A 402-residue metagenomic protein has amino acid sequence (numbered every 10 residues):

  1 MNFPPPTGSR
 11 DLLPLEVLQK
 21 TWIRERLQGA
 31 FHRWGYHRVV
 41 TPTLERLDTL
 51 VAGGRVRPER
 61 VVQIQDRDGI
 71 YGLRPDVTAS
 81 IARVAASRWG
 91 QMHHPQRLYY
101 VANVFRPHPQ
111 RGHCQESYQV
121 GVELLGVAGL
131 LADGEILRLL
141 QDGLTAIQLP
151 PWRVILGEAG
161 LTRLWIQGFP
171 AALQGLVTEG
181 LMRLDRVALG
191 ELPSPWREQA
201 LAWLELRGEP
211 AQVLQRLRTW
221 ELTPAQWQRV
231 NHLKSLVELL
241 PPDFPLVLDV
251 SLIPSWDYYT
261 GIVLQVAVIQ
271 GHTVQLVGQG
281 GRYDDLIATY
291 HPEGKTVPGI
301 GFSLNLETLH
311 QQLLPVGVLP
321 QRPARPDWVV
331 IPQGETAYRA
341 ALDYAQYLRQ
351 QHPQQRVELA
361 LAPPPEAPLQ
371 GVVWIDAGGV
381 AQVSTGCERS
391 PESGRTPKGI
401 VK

Functional and structural regions predicted by a protein language model:
M1-P75, A79, G134: TRNA-binding/sensing appendages of the translation machinery
E16, D66-R74, G90, L125 (+2 more regions): Short secondary-structure transition/capping motifs
W22-R33, R46, R57, S80-W89 (+3 more regions): Positively charged, Gly/Ser-enriched RNA/tRNA-binding surfaces
R38-T41, Y100, R153-G157, V247-D249: A structural signal for short, well-ordered beta-strand segments and their strand-loop junctions that often border
E59-D66, A171-L192: Acidic, His- and aromatic-enriched active-site or binding-groove loops in soluble protein domains that engage sugars
Q115-V120, L156-L164: Short, conserved phosphate-binding/catalytic loop or strand-edge motifs used in phosphoryl-/nucleotidyl-transfer
R163-G168, Q311-L313: A short acidic (Asp/Glu
